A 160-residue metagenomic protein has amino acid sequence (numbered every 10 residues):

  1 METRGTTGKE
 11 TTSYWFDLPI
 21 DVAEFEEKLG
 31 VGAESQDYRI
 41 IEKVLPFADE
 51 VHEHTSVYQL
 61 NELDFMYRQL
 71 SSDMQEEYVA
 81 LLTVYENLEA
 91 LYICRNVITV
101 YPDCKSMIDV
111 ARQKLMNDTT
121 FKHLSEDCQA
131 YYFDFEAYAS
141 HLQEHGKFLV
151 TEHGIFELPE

Functional and structural regions predicted by a protein language model:
M1-Q36: N-terminal ordered "arm"
E2-G8, L45, E152-E160: Short, flexible beta-strand-to-coil junctions
T7, S72-E76, F148: Intrinsically disordered or highly flexible coil/loop and linker segments, enriched in small and charged/polar residues
V22-E89: Structured domain cores in non-transmembrane regions
I41-E42, V79-A80, I93-C94, E126-D127 (+1 more regions): Short coil/turn segments at secondary-structure boundaries
Y78-V79, T83-H123, A137, P159: Extracytoplasmic/secretory-pathway segments with low complexity and glycosylation-like composition
R112-E160: Acidic, proline/glycine-rich low-complexity IDRs
